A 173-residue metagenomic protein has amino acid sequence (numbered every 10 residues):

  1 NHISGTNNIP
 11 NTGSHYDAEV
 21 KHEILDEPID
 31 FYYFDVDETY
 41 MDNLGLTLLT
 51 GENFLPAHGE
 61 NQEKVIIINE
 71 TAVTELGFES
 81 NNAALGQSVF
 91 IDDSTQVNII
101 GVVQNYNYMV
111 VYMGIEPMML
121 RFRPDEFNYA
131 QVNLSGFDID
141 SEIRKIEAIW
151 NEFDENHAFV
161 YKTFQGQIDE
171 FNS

Functional and structural regions predicted by a protein language model:
N1, E70-T71, I91-S173: "Rare, low-scoring activations can occur in soluble or secreted enzymes where short amphipathic helices or signal
N1-T74, N82, D92-T95, E170: Structured, solvent-exposed hinge/loop segments at the ends of secondary-structure elements
D26-Y32, G59-K64, L76-F78, N105-I115 (+1 more regions): Solvent-exposed, non-transmembrane alpha-helical starts
L85-G86: A glycine-biased structural micro-motif
